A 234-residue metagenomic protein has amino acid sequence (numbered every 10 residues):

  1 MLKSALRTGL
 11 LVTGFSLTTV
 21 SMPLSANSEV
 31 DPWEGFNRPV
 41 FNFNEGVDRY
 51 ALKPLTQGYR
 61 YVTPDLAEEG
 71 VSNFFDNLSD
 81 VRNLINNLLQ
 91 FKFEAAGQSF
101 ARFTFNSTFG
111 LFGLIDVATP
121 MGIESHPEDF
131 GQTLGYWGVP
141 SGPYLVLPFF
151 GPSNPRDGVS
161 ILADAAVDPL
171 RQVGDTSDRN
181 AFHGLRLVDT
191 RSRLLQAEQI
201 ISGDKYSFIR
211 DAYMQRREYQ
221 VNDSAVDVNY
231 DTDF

Functional and structural regions predicted by a protein language model:
M1-T13: Bacterial N-terminal signal peptides that target proteins for export
T18-P23: N-terminal signal peptide c-region/cleavage motif recognized by signal peptidases
A26-F41: Short N-terminal segments immediately surrounding and downstream of signal-peptide cleavage
N27-S28, Q132, W137-F234: A structured, mid-to-C-terminal "fold-capping" secondary-structure block
F43-G46: N-terminal, Lys/Arg-enriched amphipathic/low-complexity engagement segments that precede the first folded domain
Y50-A67: Membrane interface segments of multi-pass transport proteins and intramembrane proteases
S72-F74: Beta-rich strand-turn-strand
N77-P152: Mid-length scaffold segments of soluble, non-membrane domains
